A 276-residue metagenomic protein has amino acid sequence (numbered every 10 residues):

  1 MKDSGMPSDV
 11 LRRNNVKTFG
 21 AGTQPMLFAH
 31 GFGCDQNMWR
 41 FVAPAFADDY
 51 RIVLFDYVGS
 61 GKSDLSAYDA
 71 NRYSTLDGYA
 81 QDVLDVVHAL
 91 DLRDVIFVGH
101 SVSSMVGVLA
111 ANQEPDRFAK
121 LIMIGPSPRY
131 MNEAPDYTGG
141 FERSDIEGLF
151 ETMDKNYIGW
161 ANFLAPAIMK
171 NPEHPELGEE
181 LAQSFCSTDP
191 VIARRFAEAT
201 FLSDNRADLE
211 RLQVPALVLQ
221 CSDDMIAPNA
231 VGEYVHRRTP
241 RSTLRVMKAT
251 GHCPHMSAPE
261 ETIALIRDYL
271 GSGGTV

Functional and structural regions predicted by a protein language model:
P7, R12, P44, L54-V102 (+1 more regions): Active-site loop/oxyanion-hole signature of alpha/beta-hydrolase fold enzymes
T23, G31-C34, S101: Active-site glycine-rich loops that stabilize anionic/oxyanionic intermediates across multiple enzyme folds
F32-A43: The serine-hydrolase catalytic nucleophile loop
V108, N112-Q113, R117-K155: Flexible "cap/lid" loop of the alpha/beta hydrolase fold
N132-F141, E151-R211: Conserved alpha/beta-hydrolase catalytic His-Asp/Glu region
L212, V218-Q220: Short beta-strand/loop motif that positions the catalytic acidic residue of the alpha/beta-hydrolase fold
D223-A227: Acidic catalytic loop of the alpha/beta-hydrolase fold
S242-V276: Catalytic active-site module of serine/aspartate enzymes centered on a nucleophile-bearing elbow/loop
